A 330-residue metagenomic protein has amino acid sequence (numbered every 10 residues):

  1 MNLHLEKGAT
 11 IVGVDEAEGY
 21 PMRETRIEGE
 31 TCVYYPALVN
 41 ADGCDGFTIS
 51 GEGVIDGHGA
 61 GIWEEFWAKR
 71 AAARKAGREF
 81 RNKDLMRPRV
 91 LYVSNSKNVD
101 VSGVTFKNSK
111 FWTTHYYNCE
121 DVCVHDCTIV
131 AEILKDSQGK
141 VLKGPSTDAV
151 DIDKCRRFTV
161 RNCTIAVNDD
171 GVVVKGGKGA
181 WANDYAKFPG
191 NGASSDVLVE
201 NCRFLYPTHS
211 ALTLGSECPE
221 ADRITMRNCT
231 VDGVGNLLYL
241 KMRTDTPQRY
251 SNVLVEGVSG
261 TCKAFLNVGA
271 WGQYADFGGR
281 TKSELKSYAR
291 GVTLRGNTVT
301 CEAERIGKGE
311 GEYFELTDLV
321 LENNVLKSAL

Functional and structural regions predicted by a protein language model:
M1-L330: Extracellular/periplasmic carbohydrate-active domains that bind, remodel, or depolymerize complex polysaccharides
